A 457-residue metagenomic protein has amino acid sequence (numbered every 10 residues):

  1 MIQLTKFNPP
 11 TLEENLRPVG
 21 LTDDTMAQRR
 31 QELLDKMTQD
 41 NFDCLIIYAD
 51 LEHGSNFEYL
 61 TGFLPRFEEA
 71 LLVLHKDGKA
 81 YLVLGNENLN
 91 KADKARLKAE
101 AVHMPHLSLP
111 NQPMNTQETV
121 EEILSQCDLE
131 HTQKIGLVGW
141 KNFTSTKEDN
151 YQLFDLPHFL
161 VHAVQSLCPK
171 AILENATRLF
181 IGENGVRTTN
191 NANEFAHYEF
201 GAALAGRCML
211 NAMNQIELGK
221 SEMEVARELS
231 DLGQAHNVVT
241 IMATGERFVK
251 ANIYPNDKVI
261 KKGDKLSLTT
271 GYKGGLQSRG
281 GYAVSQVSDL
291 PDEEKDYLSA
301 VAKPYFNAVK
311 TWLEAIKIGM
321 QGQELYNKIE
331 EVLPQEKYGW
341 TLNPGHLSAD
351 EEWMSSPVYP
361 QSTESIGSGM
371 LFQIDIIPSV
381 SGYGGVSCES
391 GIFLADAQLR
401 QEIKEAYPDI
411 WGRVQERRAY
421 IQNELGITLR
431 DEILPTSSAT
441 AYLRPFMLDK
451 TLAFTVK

Functional and structural regions predicted by a protein language model:
M1-K457: Active-site neighborhoods and metal-handling regions in enzymes and metal-associated proteins
